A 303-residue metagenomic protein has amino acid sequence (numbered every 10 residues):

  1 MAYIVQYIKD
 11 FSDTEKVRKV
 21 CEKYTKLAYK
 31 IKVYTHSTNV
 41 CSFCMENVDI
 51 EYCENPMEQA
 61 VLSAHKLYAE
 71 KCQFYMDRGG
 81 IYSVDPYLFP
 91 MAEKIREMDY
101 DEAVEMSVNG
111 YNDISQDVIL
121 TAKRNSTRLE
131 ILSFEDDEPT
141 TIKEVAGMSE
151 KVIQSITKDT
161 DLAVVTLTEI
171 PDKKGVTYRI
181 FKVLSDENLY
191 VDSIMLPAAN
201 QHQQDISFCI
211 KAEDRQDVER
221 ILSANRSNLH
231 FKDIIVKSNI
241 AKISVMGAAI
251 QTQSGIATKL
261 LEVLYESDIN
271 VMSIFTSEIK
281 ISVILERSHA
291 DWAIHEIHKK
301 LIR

Functional and structural regions predicted by a protein language model:
M1-R303: C-terminal catalytic "cap/lid" subdomain
